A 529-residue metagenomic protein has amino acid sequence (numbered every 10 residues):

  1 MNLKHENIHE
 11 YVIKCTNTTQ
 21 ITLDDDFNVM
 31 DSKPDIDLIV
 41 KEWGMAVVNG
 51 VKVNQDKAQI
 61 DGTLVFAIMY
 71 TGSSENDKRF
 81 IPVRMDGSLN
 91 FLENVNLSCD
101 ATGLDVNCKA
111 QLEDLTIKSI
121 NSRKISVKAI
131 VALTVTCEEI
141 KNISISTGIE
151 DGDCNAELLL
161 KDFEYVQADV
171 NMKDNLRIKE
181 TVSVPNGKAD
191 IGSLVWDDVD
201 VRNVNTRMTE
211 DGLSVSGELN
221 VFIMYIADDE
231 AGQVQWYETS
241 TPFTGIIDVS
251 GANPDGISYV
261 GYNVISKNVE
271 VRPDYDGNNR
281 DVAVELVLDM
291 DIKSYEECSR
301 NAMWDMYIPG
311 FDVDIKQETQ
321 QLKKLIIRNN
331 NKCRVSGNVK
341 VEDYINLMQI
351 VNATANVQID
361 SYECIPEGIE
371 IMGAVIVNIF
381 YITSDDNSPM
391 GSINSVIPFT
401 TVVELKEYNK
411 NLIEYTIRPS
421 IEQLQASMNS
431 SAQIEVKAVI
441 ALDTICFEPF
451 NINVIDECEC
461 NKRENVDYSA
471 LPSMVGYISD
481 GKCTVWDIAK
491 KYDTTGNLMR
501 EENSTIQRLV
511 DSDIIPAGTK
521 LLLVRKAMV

Functional and structural regions predicted by a protein language model:
M1-L471: Membrane-lipid interaction segments
K462-E501, T505-V529: Primarily a LysM-type cell-wall glycan-binding module
